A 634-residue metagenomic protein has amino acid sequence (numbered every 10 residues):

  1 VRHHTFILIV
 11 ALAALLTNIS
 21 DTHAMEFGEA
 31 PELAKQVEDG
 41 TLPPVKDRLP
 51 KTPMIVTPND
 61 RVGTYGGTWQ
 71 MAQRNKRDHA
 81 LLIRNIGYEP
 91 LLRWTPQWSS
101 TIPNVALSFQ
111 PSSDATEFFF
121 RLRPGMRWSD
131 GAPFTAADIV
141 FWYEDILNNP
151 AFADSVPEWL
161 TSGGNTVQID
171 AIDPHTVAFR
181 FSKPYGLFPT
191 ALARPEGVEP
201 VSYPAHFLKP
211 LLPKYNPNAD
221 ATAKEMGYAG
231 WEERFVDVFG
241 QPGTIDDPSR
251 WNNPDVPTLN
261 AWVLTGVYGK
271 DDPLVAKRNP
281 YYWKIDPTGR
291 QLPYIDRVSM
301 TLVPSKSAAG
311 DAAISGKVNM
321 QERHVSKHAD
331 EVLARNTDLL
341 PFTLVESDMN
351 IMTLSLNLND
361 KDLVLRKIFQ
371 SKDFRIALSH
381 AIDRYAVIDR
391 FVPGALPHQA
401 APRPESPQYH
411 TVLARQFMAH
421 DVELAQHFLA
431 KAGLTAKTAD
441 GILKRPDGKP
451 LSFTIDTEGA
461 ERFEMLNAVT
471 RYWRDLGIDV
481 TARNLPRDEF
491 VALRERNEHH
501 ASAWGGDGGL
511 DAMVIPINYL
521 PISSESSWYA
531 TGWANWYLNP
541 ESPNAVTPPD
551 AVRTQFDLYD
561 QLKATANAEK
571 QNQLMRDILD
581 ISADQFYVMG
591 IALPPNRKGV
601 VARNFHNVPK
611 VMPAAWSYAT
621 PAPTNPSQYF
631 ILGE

Functional and structural regions predicted by a protein language model:
E29, K35-S113, E144: N-terminal lobe/hinge region of extracytoplasmic solute-binding protein
P53, Q73, V256-P257, W262-L274 (+6 more regions): Detector for C-terminal structural segments
D60-N85, V105, F188-G197, L365-K367 (+3 more regions): A structural "hinge/loop" feature
T64-N75, L107, E117-F120, W142 (+6 more regions): Short, well-ordered beta-strand elements
L107-F152, A178-R180, P189, A309-A312 (+1 more regions): Aromatic- and charge-enriched surface segment that lines or borders ligand/interaction sites
R123, W128, P248-N253, Y281-V332 (+3 more regions): Ligand-site clamp/hinge motif
W142, P150-V156, I169-A171, T265-K277 (+3 more regions): Extracellular/periplasmic solute-recognition and catalytic clefts
E158-Q241: Surface-exposed binding/hinge segments that line and control ligand-binding clefts or catalytic entry sites
